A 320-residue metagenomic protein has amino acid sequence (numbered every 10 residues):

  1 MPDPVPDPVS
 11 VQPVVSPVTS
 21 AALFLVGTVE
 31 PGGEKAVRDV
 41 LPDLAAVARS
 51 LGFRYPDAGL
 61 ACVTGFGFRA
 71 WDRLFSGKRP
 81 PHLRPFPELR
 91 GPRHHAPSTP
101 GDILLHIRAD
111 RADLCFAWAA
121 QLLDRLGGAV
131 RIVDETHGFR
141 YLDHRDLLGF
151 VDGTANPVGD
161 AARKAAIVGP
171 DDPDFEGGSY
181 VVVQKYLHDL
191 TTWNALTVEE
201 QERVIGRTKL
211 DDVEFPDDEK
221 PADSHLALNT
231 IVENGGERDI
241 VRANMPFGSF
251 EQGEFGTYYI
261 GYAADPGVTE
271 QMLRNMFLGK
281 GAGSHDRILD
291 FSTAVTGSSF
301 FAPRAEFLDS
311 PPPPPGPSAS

Functional and structural regions predicted by a protein language model:
P2-S320: Long, histidine/aromatic-enriched segments associated with O2/redox biology
